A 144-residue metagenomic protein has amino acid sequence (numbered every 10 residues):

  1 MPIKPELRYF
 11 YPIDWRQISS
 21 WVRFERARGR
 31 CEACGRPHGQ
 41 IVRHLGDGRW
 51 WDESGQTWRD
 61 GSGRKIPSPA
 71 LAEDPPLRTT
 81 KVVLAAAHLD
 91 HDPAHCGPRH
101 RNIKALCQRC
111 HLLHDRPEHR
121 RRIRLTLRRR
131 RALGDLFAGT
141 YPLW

Functional and structural regions predicted by a protein language model:
M1-D14, R129-W144: Arg/Lys-rich, low-complexity, intrinsically disordered N-terminal tails that contact nucleic acids
M1-I18, D74-D90: Short, charged low-complexity linear segments at domain edges
Y11, Q17, G46-D47, S54 (+1 more regions): Acidic, low-complexity intrinsically disordered regions
Y11, S19, H111-D135: Basic DNA-binding region of bZIP-type proteins
R16-A27, C96-R101: Short, flexible, mixed-charge glycine/proline-rich loop motifs that serve as phosphate/nucleic-acid-contacting
R30-A33: Short, well-structured hydrophobic secondary-structure segments
G35-A105: Histidine-centered nuclease catalytic patch
G35-V42, I103-L125: Short Cys/His-centered divalent metal-binding micro-motifs
